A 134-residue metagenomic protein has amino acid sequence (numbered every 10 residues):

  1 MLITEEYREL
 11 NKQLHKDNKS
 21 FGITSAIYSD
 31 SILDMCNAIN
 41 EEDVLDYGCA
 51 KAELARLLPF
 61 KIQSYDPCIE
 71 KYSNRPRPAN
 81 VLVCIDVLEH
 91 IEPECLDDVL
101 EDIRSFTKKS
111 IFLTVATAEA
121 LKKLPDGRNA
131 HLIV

Functional and structural regions predicted by a protein language model:
M1-A79, D97-E101, F106, T117 (+1 more regions): Conserved N-terminal segment of class I S-adenosyl-L-methionine
V83: A conserved beta-strand element that flanks and buttresses the S-adenosyl-L-methionine
V87-H90: Hydrophobic adenine-recognition pocket in adenosine-nucleotide-binding enzymes
K109-F112: Short glycine-centered segments of the SAM/dcSAM-binding site in methyltransferase folds
